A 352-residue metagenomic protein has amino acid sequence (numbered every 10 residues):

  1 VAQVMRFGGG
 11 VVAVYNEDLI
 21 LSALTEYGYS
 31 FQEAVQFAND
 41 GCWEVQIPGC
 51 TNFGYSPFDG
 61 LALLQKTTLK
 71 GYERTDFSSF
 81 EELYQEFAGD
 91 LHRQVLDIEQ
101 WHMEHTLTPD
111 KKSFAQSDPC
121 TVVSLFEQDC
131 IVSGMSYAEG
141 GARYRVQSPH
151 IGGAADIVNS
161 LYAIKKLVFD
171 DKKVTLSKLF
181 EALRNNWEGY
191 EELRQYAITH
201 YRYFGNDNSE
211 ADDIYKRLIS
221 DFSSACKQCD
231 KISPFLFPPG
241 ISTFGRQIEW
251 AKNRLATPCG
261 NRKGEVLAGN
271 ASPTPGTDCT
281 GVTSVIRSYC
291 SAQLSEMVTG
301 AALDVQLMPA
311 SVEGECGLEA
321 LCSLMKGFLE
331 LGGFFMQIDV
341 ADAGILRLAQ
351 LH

Functional and structural regions predicted by a protein language model:
V1-H352: Conserved catalytic cores of very large enzyme subunits
